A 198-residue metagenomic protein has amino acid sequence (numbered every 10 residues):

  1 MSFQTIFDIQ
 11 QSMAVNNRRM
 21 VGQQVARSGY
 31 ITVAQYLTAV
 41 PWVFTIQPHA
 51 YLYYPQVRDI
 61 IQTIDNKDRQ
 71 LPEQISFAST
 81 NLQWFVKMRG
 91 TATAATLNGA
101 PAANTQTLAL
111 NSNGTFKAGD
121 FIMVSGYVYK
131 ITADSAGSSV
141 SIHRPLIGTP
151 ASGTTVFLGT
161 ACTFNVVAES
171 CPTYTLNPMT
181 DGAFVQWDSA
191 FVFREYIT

Functional and structural regions predicted by a protein language model:
M1-M20: Polar/acidic, low-complexity leader/linker segments enriched in S/T/G and N/D
F3-F7, T32, F191: C-terminal edge-of-domain segments
Q23-Q35: Short, solvent-exposed beta-alpha or beta-beta edge segments that form flexible loop/patches at the rim of ligand
V33-Y54, P178-T198: Oligomerization/assembly interface segments of phage tail-like spikes and tubes
Y54, G159-E169: Ser/Thr/Pro- and often Gln-rich low-complexity regulatory segments of eukaryotic transcriptional regulators
V57, Q62-H143: Autoprocessing Asn-cyclization modules and mimics
G137-T163, W187-T198: Short solvent-exposed strand/turn elements
V167-D181: Low-complexity, intrinsically disordered Gly/Pro/Thr-rich segments
